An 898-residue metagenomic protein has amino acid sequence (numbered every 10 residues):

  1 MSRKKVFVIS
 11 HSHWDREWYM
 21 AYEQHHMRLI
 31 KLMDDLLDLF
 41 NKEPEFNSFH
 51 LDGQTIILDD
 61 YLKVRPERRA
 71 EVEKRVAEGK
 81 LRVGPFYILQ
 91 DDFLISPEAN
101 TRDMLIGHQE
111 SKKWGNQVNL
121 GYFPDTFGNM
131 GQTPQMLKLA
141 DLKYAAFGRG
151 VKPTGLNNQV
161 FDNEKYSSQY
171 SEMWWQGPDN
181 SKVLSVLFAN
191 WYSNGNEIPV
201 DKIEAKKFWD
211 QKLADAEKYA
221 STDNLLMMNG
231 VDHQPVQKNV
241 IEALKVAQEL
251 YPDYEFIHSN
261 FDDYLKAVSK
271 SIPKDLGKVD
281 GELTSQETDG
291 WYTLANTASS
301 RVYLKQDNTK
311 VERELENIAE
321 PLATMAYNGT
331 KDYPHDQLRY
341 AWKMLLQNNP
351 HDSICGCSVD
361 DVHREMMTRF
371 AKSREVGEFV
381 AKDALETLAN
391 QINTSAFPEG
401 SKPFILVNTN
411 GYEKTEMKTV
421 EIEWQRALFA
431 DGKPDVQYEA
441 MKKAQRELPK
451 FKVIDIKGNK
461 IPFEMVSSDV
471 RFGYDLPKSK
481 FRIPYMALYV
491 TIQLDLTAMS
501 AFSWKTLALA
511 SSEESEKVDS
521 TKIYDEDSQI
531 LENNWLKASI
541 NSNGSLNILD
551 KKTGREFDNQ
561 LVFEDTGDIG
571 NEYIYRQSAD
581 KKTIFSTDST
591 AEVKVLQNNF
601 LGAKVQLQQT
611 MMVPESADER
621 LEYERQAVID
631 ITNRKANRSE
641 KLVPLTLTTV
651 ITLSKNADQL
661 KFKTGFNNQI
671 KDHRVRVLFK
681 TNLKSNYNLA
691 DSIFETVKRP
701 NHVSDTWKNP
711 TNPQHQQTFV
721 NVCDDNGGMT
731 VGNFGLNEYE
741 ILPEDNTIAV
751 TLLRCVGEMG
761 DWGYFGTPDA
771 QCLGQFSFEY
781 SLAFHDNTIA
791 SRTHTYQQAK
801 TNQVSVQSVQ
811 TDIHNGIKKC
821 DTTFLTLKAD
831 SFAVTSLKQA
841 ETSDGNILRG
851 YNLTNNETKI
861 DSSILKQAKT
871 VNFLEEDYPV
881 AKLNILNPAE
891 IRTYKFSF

Functional and structural regions predicted by a protein language model:
M1-E98, R102, E110-K112, K143 (+4 more regions): N-terminal catalytic cores of secreted or lumenal carbohydrate-active enzymes
V8, S48-L51, R82-P85, N119-Y122 (+5 more regions): Structural recognition of the beta-strand scaffold that forms the well-ordered cores of secreted hydrolase catalytic
V8-Y19, Q24, P178-A396, F404-G411 (+4 more regions): Catalytic grooves of carbohydrate-active enzymes
D15-L29, D52-L62, P85-T101, N116-G128 (+4 more regions): The substrate-binding groove and active-site-proximal loops of carbohydrate-active enzymes, especially glycoside
L32-L37, V72-R75, N100-S111, A205-K218 (+1 more regions): Structured alpha-helical segments in the cores of large, soluble enzyme domains
E71-E78, M130-G195: Surface-exposed loop and adjacent secondary-structure segments within mature catalytic domains
N100-L139, Q211-L226, K882: CE4/NodB-like, metal-dependent polysaccharide N-deacetylase domain that modifies extracellular/periplasmic N-acetylated
T133-L139, G150, S171, I198 (+5 more regions): C-terminal (or distal) subdomains of carbohydrate-active enzymes
